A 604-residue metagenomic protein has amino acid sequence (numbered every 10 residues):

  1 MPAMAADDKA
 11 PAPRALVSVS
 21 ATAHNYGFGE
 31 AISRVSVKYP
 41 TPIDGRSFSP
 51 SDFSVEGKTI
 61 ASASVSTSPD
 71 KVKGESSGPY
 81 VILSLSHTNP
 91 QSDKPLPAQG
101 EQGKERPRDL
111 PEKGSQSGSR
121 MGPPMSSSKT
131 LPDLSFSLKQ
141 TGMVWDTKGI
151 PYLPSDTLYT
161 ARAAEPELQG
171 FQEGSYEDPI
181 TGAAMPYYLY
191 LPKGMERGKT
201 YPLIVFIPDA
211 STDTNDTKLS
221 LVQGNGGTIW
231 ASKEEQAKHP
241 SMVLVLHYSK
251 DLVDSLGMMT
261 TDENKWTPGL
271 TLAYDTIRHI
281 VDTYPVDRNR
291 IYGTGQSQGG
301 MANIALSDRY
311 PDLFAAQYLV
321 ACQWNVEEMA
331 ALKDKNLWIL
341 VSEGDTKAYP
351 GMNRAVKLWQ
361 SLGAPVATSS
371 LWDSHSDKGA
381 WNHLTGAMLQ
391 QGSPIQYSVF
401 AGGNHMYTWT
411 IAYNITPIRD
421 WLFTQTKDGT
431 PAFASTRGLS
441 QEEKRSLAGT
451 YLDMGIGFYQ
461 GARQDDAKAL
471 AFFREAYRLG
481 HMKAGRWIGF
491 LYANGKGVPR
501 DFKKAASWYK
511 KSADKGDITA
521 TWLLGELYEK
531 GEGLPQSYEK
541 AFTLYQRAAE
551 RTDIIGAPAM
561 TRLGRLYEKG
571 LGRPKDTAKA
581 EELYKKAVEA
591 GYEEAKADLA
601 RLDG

Functional and structural regions predicted by a protein language model:
D7-R34, G57-Y201, A434-R437, D453: A domain-start/cap signature at the N-terminus of enzymes
M195-K199, L256-Q296: Gly/Ser-rich "nucleophile elbow"/oxyanion-hole loop immediately N-terminal to the catalytic nucleophile in hydrolases
L203, A210-L270: Active-site machinery of serine-nucleophile hydrolases
V281-T283, R288-K333: Primarily recognizes the serine-hydrolase "nucleophile elbow" in alpha/beta-hydrolase and SGNH/GDSL folds
W338-Y349, P365-S435: C-terminal catalytic histidine-bearing segment of alpha/beta-hydrolase fold enzymes
S446-L447, Y459-G461, D465, L479-M482 (+7 more regions): Short helix-capping/linker turns of helical repeat alpha-solenoids
T450-G461, G485-N494, T521-K530, L544-A548 (+2 more regions): Hydrophobic face of amphipathic alpha-helices that form TPR/SEL1-like repeat modules and related alpha-solenoid
